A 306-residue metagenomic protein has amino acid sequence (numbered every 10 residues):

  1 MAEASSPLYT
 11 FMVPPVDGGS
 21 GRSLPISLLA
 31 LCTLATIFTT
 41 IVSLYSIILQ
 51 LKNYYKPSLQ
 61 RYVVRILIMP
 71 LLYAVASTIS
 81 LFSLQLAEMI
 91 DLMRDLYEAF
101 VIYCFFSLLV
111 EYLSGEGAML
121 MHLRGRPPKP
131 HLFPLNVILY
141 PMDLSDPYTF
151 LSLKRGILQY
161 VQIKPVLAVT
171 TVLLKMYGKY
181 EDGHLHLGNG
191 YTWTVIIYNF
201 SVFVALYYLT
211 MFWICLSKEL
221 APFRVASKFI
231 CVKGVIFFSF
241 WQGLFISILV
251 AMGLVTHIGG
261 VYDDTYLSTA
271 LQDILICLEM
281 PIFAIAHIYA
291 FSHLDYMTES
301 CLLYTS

Functional and structural regions predicted by a protein language model:
Y9-L29, L139-L153, E181-V195, L254-L271: Juxtamembrane membrane-interface segments at transmembrane-helix boundaries in membrane proteins
T10-I37, I41-A99, Y103: Membrane-proximal first intracellular loop
S43-P57, L81-L92, F105-K129, Y177 (+2 more regions): Juxtamembrane interfacial secondary-structure elements that flank transmembrane helices in multi-pass membrane proteins
I48, L109, I282-S300: Transmembrane-helix exit/juxtamembrane "anchor" motif
S114-K175: Eukaryotic endomembrane system proteins
Q162, V166-V204, Y208-L220: Membrane-interfacial loop- and helix-cap regions that link adjacent transmembrane helices in polytopic membrane proteins
G188-F203, V225-A226, I230-Q242, A251-M252 (+1 more regions): Extracellular loop 3-seventh transmembrane helix
Y304-T305: Conserved small/polar residues in nucleotide/adenosyl-binding loops
